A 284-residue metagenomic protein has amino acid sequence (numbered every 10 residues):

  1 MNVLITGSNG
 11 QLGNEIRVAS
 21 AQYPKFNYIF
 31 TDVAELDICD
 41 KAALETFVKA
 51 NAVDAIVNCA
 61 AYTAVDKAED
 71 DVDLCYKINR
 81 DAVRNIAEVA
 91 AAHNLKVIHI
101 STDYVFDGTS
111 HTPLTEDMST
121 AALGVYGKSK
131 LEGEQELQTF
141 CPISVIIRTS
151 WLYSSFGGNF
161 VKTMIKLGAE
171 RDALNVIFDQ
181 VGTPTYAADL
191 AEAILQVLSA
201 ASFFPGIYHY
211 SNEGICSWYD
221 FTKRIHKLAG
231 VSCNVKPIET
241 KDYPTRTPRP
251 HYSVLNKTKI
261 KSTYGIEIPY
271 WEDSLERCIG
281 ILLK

Functional and structural regions predicted by a protein language model:
V3-A21: N-terminal Rossmann NAD(P)H-binding glycine-rich loop of SDR-like oxidoreductase domains
T6, T31, I56-A60, V97-T102 (+2 more regions): SDR active-site strand-loop-helix element
I29-D40: Rossmann-fold cofactor-recognition segment
K41-I78, V89: NAD(P)H-binding glycine-rich loop region in Rossmannoid oxidoreductase-like domains and their noncatalytic homologs
K77, A82-N85, A92, V105-I147 (+1 more regions): Catalytic helix-loop patch of NAD(P)-dependent Rossmann-fold dehydrogenases
Q135-G182, A188-D189, L195: NAD(P)-dependent short-chain dehydrogenase/reductase
A200-P244, H251: Mid/C-terminal beta-alpha module of Rossmann-like enzyme folds, strongest in SDR-family dehydrogenases/epimerases
S217-Y219, K223, E239-C278, L282-L283: Conserved C-terminal active-site "lid" loop/helix of NAD(P)H-dependent oxidoreductases that clamps the redox cofactor
